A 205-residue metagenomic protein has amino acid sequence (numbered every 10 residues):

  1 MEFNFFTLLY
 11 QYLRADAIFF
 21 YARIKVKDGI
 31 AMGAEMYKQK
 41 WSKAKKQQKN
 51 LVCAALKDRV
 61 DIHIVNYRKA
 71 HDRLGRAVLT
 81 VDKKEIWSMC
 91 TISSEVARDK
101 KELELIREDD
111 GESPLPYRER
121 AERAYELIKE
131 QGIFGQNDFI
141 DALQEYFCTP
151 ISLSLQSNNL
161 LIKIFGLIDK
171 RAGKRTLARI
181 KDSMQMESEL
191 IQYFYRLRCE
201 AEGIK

Functional and structural regions predicted by a protein language model:
M1-A31: N-terminal amphipathic/basic-hydrophobic helices that include classical n-h-c signal peptides and signal-anchor
F5, G29, G33-K205: Alpha-helical scaffold segments
